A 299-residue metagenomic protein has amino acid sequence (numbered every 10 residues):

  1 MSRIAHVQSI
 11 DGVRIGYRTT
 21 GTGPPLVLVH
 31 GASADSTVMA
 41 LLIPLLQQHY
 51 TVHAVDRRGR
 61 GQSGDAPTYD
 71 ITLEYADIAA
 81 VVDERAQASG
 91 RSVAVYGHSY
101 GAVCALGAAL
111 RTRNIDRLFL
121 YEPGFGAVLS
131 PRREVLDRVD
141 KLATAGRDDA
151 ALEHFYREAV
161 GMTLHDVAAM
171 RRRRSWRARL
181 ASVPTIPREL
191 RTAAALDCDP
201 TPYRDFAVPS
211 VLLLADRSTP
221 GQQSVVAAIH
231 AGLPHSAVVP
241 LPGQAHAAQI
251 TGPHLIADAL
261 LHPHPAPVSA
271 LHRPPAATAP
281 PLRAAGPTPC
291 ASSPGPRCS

Functional and structural regions predicted by a protein language model:
H6-G64: Conserved HGGG/HGGXW glycine-rich cap/lid loop of the alpha/beta-hydrolase fold
L28-G31, S99, A215: Glycine-rich His-Gly loop
L41-P44, H53-Y96, Y100, D258: Active-site loop/oxyanion-hole signature of alpha/beta-hydrolase fold enzymes
D56-R60, G124, P242-Q244: Short beta-to-alpha linker loops that shape the active-site pocket of alpha/beta-hydrolase fold enzymes
R91-L129: Conserved hydrolase catalytic core segment
A127-R174, V183, P187-R191: Helix-rich cap/lid subdomain of alpha/beta-hydrolase
A178-A231, A237-P240: Conserved serine/cysteine hydrolase catalytic core
H235-L282, C290, C298: Catalytic active-site module of serine/aspartate enzymes centered on a nucleophile-bearing elbow/loop
